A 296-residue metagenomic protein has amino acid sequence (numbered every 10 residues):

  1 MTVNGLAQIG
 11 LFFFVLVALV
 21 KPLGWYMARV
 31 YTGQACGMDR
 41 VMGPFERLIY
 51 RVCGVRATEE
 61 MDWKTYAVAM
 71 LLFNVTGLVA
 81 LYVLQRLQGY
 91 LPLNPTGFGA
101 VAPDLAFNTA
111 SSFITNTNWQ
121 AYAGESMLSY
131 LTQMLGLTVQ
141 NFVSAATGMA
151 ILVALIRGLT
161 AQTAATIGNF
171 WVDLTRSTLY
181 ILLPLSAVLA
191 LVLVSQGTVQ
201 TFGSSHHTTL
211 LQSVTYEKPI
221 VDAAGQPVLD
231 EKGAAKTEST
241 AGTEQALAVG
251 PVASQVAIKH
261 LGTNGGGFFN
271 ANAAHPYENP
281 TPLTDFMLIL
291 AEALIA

Functional and structural regions predicted by a protein language model:
M1-N108, S129, L152-V153, T160-G168 (+1 more regions): N-terminal alpha-helical transmembrane segments of multi-pass membrane transport and channel/translocase proteins
Q8-L16, Q133-A146, A248: Alpha-helical transmembrane segments
V68-L78, N141-A150, L288-A296: Hydrophobic alpha-helical transmembrane segments
G89-L137, Q200-L290: P-loop potassium selectivity filter motif centered on the GYG triad
A106-A121, T138-A146, A150, A154 (+2 more regions): Mid-bilayer segments of alpha-helical transmembrane spans in multi-pass integral membrane proteins that mediate
I156-R157, M287: Helix-loop-helix junctions and helix-breaking kinks within/between transmembrane helices of multi-pass membrane
T163, P282, L294-I295: Short, glycine/acidic-rich beta->alpha junctions
